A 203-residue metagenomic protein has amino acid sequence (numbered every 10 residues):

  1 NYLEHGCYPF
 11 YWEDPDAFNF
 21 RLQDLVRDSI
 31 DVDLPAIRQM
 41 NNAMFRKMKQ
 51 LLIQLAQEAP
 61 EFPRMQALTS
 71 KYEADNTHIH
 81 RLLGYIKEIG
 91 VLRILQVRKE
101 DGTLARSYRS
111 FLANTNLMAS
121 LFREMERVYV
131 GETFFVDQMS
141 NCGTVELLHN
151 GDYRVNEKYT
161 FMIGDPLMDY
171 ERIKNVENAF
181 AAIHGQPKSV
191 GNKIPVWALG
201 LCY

Functional and structural regions predicted by a protein language model:
N1-C7: Amphipathic alpha-helical segments of the small helical/lid subdomains adjacent to P-loop NTPase cores
W12-H149: Accessory nucleic acid-recognition modules appended to NTPase machines
F122, P166-N175, S189-G191: Active-site-adjacent loop/helix micro-motif of nuclease/hydrolase catalytic cores
F135, M139, G151-P166: Conserved catalytic cores of phosphodiester-cleaving nucleases, focusing on short active-site segments
L147, G151-D152, F180: Leucine-enriched alpha-helical scaffold segments used for protein-protein interaction
N156, A179-S189: Nucleic-acid nuclease catalytic cores
P187-Y203: Domain-level recognition of nuclease-like catalytic cores that cleave nucleotide substrates
